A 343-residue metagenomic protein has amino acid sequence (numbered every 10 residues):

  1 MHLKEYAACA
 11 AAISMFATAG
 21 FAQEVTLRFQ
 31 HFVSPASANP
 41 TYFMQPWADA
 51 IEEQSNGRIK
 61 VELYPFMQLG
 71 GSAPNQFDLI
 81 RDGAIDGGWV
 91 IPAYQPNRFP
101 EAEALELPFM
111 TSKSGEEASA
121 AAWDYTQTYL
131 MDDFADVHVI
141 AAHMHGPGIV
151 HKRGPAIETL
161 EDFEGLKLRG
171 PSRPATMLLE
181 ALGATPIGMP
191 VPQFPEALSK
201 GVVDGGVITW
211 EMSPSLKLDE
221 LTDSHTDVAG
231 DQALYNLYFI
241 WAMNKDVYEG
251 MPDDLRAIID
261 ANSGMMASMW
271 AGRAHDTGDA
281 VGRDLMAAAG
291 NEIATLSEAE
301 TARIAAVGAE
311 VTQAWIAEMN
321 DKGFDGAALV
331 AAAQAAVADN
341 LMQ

Functional and structural regions predicted by a protein language model:
M1, A22-Q23: Absolute protein N-terminus
M1-A8: Bacterial N-terminal signal peptides that target proteins for export
A8-F16: Hydrophobic helical h-region of N-terminal Sec-dependent signal peptides in bacterial secretory/periplasmic proteins
C9, Q23-E116, Y129-Q343: N-terminal secretory/targeting leader peptides
F16-A22: Sec/Tat signal peptide C-region and signal peptidase I cleavage site
A121-A122: Core domains of carbohydrate- and sulfate-ester-processing enzymes
T126: Basic phosphate/pyrophosphate-binding loop/patch that engages nucleotide-derived ligands
